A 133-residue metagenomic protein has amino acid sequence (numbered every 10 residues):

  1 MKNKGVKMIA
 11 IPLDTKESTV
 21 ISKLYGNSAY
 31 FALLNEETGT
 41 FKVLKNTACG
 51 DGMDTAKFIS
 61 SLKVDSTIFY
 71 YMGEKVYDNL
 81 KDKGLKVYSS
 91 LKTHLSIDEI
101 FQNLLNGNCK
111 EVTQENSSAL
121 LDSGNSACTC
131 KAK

Functional and structural regions predicted by a protein language model:
M1-A48, S61-L62, D82, Y88-K133: Non-catalytic interface/targeting segments
G52-M53: Structural motif corresponding to alpha-helix initiation and N-cap regions
K63-T67: Short active-site oxyanion
I68-F69, V87-S89: Short hydrophobic alpha-helical runs that function as membrane-insertion/retention elements
E74-Y77: Short, glycine/polar-rich helix-capping loops at beta-to-alpha or helix-loop-helix junctions that flank or form
